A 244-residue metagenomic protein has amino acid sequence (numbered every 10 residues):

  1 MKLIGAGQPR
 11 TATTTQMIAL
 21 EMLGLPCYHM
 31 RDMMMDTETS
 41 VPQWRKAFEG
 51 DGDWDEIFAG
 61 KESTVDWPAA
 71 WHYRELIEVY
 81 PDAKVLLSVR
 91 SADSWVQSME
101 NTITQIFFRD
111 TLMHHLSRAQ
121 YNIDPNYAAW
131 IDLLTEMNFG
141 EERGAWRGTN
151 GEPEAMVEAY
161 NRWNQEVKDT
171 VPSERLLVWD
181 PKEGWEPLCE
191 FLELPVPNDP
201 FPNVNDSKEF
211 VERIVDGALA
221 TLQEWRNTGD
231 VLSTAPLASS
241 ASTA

Functional and structural regions predicted by a protein language model:
M1-A59: PAPS-dependent sulfotransferase catalytic core
G5, P26-M30, S63-D66, K84-V89 (+1 more regions): A structural signal for short, well-ordered beta-strand segments and their strand-loop junctions that often border
P9, W67-W71, K182: Short beta->alpha connector loops
E21, D32, E75-E152, F191-L194: PAPS-dependent sulfotransferase catalytic domain
D32-S40, L86-V96, H115, R162-N227: The conserved 3'-phosphoadenosine-5'-phosphosulfate
R45-L76, Y80: Conserved nucleotide-sensing/catalytic segment adjacent to the nucleotide-binding pocket in NTP-handling enzymes
G60-S63, N150-V157, P172-V178: Active-site rim elements
D216-S240, A244: Long, compositionally biased
